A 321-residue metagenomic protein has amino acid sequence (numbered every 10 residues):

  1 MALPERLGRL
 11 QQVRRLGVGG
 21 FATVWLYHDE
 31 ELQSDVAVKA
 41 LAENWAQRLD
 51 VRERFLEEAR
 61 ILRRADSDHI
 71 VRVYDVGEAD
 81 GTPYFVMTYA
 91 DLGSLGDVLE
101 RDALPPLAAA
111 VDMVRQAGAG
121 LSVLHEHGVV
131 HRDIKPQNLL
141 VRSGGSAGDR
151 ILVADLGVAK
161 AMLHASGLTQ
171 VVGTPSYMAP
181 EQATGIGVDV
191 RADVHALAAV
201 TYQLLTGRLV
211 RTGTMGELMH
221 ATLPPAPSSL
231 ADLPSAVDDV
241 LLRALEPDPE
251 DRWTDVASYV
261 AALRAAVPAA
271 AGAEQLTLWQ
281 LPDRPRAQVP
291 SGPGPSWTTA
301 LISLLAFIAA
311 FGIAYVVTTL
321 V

Functional and structural regions predicted by a protein language model:
V13-G19, V24: Protein kinase glycine-rich loop
A42-R64: AlphaC helix of the eukaryotic protein kinase fold
V76: Activation-segment/catalytic-loop signature of the eukaryotic protein kinase fold
D80-S94, V98: Conserved short submotifs of the Hanks-type protein kinase catalytic core that shape the nucleotide-binding pocket
M113-V114: Activation segment signature within eukaryotic-like protein kinase domains
G118-V129: Protein kinase catalytic-loop region centered on the HRD/HxD motif
S176-A271: C-terminal lobe helix-coil module of Hanks-type protein kinase domains
L276-V321: C-terminal or otherwise distal, non-catalytic regulatory regions appended to signaling enzyme catalytic cores
